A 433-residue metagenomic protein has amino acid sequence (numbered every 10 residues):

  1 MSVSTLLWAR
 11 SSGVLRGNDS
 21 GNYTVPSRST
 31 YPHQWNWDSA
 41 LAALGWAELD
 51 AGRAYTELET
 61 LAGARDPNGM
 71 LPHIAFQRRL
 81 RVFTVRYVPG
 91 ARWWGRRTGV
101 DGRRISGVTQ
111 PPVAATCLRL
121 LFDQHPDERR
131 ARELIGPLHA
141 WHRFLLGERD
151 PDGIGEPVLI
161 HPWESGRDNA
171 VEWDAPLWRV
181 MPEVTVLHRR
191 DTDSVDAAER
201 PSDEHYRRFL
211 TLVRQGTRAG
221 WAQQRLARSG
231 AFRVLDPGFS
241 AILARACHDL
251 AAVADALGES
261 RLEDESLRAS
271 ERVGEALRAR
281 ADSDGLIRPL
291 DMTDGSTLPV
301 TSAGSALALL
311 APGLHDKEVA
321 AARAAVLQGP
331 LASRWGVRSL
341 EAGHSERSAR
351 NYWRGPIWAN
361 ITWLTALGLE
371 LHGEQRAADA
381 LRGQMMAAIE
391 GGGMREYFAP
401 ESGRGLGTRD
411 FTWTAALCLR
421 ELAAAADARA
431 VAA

Functional and structural regions predicted by a protein language model:
M1, W46-L58, L121-H139, A251-G274 (+3 more regions): Structural helix-adjacent loops and short alpha-helical linkers that scaffold large soluble proteins
M1-Q34, T60-R104, G155-L235, R272-I357 (+1 more regions): Extended glycan-interaction surfaces of carbohydrate-active proteins
H33-L41, L49, I105-V113, E133 (+5 more regions): Aromatic- and histidine-enriched alpha-helix N-cap/loop-to-helix transition segments that scaffold the rims
W37, L41, R97-R104, F122-A131: The substrate-binding groove and active-site-proximal loops of carbohydrate-active enzymes, especially glycoside
S39-G69, Q77, G304-H315, T362-Q375 (+1 more regions): Alpha-helical support elements that line or immediately flank enzyme active sites and cofactor-binding pockets
A42-W46, A115-L121, L243-V253, A308 (+2 more regions): Buried hydrophobic packing segments
T109-P176: Internal, well-ordered domain-core segments that constitute the primary functional module of diverse proteins
G230-E259, E263-R272, N351, G355-R376: Long, repeat-rich segments with strong aromatic
